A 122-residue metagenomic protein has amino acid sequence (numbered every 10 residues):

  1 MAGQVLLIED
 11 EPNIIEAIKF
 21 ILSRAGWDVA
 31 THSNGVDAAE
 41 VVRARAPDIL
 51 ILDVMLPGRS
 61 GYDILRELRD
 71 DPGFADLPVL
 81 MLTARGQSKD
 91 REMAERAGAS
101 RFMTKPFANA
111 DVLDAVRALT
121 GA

Functional and structural regions predicted by a protein language model:
E9: Conserved acidic carboxylate
I15, P57, A75, Q87: The feature encodes the CheY-like receiver
E16-R24: Charged docking surfaces used in two-component/phosphorelay signaling
G26-S33, V41: Short hydrophobic/Thr-rich beta-strand motif most characteristic of the beta2 strand and flanking loop of CheY-like
R45-I51, L56: Active-site beta3 strand of CheY-like receiver
F107-R117: C-terminal output helix
